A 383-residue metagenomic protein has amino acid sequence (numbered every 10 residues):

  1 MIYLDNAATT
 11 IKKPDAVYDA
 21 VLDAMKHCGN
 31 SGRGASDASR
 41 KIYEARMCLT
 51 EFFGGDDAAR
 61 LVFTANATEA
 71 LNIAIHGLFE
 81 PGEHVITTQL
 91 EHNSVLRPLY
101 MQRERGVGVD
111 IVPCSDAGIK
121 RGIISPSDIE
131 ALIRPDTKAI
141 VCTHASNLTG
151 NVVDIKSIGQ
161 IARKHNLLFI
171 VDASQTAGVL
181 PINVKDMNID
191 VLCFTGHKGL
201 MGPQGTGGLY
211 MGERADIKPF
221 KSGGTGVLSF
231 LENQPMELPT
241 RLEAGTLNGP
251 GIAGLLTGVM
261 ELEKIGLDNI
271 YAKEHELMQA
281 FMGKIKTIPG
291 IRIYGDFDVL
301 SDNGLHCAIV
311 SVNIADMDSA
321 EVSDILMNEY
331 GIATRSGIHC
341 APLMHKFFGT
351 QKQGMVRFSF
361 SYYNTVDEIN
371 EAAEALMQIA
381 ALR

Functional and structural regions predicted by a protein language model:
M1-R383: Pyridoxal 5′-phosphate
